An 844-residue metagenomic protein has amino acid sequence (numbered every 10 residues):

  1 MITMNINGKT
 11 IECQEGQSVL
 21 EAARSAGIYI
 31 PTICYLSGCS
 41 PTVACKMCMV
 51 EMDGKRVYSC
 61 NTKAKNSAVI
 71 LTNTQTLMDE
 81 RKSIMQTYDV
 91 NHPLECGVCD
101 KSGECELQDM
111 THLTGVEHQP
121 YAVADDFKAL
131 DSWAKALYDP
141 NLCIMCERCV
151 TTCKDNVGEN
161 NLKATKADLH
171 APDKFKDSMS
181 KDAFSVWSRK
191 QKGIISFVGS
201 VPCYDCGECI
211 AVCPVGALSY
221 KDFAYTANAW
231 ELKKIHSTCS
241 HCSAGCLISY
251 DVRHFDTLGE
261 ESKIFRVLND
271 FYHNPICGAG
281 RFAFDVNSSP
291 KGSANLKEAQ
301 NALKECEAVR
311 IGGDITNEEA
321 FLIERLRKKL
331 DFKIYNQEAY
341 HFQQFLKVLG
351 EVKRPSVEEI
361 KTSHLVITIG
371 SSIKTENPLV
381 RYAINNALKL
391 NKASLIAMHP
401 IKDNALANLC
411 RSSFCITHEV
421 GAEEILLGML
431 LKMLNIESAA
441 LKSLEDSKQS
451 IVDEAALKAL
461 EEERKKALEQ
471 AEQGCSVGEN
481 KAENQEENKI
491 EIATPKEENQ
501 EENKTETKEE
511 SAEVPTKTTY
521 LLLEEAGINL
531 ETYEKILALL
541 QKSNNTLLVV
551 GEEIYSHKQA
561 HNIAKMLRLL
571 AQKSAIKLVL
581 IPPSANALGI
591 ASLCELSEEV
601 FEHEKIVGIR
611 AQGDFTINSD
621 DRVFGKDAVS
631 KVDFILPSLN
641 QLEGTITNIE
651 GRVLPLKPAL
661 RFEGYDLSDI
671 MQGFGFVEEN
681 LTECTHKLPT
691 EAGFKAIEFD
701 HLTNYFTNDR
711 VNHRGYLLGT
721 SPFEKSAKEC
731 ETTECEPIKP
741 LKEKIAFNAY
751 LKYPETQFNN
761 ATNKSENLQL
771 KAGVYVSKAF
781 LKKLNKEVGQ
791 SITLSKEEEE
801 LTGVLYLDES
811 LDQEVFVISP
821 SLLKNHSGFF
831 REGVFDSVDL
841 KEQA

Functional and structural regions predicted by a protein language model:
M1, I30, Y35-C39, E324 (+7 more regions): A cross-kingdom feature strongest in bacterial/archaeal respiratory oxidoreductases
M1-R24, T32, L36, S40 (+8 more regions): N-terminal export/assembly segments and adjacent metallocofactor-ligating motifs of anaerobic energy-metabolism
G8, G54, K796-E798: Residue-level detection of beta-strand-connecting loop/turn positions
C45-K63: N-terminal single-stranded DNA-binding subdomain of primase/primase-helicase replication proteins
N61-N66, R189-K192, A405-R411, S543-V550 (+1 more regions): Short acidic (Asp/Glu) and glycine-rich catalytic loops that position anionic groups and cofactors
L94-V123, A129, C149, E159-T165 (+4 more regions): N-terminal leader/propeptide and maturation segments of large enzyme subunits in energy/redox metabolism and hydrolases
I315-N317, S371-E376, E553-Q559, G613 (+1 more regions): Short acidic, S/G/P-rich loop/turn micro-motifs used as interaction or catalytic elements
R411-E483, E487-R610, E691-T720: Active-site phosphate/pyrophosphate-binding segments
